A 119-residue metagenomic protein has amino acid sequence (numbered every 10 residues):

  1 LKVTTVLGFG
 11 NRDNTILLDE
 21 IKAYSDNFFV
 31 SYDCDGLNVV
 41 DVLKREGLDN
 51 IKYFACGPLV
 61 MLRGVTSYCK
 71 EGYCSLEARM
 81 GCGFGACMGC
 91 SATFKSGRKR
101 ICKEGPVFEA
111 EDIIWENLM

Functional and structural regions predicted by a protein language model:
L1-R79: FNR/FR-type flavoprotein reductase catalytic core
T15-D19, N38-K44, A86-T93, F108-D112: Low-complexity, flexible helical/coil segments
E20, C69, K95-G97, C102 (+1 more regions): Generic secondary-structure boundary signal with a strong preference for alpha-helix termini
Y24-D26, L48, S91-F94, M119: Short, low-complexity, polar/charged sequence segments that are solvent-exposed and flexible
F28-Y32, R79-M80, G97-R100, E116-N117: Glycine-rich loops and low-complexity Gly/Arg-rich segments that provide flexible linkers or classic glycine-based
L59-V60, E77-P106: Local cysteine-cluster metal-coordination motifs and their immediate loop/turn environment, predominantly Fe-S cluster
K103-M119: Short microdomains enriched in Cys/His and/or Lys/Arg
